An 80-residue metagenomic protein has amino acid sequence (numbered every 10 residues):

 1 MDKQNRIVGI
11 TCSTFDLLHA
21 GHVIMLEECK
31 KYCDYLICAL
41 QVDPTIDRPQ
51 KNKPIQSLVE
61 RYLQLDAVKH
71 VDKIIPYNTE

Functional and structural regions predicted by a protein language model:
M1-E80: Nucleotidyltransferase catalytic core that binds NTPs
